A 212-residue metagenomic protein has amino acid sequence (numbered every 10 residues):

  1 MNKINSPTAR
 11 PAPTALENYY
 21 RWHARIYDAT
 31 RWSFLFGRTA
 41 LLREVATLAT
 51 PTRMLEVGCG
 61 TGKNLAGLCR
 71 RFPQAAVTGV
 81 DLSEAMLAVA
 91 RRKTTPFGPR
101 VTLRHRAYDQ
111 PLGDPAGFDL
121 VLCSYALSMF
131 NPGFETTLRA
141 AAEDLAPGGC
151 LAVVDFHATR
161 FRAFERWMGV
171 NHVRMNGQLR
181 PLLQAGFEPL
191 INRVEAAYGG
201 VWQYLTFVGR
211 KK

Functional and structural regions predicted by a protein language model:
W32-T50: Conserved alpha-helix/loop element of class I SAM-dependent methyltransferases that forms part of the SAM/SAH-binding
L55-V57, T61-Q110: Class I SAM-dependent methyltransferase SAM/SAH-binding core
P111-V121: A short acidic, Gly/Pro-enriched loop at the edge of an enzyme's catalytic core that lines a small-molecule cofactor
L120-G133: A short SAM/SAH-binding and catalytic strip from SAM-dependent methyltransferases
E135-P147: A short glycine-rich, Lys/Arg-flanked "PGG" loop and its adjoining helix->strand segment in the class I
G149-F156: Conserved beta-strand signature within the Rossmann-like core of class I S-adenosyl-L-methionine
H172-F187: Short alpha-helix
E188, V194-K212: Core SAM-dependent methyltransferase catalytic element
